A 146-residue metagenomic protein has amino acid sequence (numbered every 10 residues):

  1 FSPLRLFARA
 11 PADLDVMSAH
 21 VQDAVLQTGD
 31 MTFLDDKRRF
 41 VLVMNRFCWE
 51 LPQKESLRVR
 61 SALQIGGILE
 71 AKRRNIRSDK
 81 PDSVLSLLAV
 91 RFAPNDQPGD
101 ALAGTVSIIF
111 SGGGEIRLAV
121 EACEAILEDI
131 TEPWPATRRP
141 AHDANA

Functional and structural regions predicted by a protein language model:
F1-V41: Long, hydrophobic N-terminal alpha-helical segment
P11-V25, E70-I108, A122-E128: Intrinsic, low-complexity N-terminal interaction/targeting segments
F33, R38-M44, V106-F110, L118: Short, structured motif recognition centered on aromatic/hydrophobic residues
D36, A62-I65, V84, L102: A short, structural micro-pattern
R39, R60, L87, A103-T105 (+1 more regions): Broad gene-expression machinery/nucleic-acid interaction feature
R46-L51, E55-K80: A low-complexity, Ser/Thr/Gly/Pro-enriched, surface-exposed linker/loop concept that marks segments flanking
S107-A146: Mixed-charge, glycine-accented linear interaction segment located at domain edges/termini
